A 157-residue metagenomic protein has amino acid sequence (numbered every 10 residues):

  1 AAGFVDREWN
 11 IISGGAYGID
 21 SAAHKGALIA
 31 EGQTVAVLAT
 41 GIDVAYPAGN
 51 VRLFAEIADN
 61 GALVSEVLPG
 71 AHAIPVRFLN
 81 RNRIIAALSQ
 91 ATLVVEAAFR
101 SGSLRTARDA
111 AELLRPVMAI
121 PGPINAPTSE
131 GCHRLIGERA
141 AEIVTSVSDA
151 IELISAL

Functional and structural regions predicted by a protein language model:
A1-L157: Glycine-biased, small-residue-rich flexible motifs in mid-sequence functional cores and linkers
